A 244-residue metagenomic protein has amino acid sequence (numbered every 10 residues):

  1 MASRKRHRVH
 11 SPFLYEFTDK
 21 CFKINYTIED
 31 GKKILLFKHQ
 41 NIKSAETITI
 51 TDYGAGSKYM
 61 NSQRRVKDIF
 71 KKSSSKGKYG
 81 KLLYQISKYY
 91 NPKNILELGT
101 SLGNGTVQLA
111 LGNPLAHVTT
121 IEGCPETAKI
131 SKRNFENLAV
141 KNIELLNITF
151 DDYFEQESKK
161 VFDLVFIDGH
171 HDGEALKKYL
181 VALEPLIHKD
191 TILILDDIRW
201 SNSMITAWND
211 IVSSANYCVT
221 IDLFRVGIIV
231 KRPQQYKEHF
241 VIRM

Functional and structural regions predicted by a protein language model:
M1-L164, H171-I192, I198-M244: A short alpha-helical cap/connector motif
